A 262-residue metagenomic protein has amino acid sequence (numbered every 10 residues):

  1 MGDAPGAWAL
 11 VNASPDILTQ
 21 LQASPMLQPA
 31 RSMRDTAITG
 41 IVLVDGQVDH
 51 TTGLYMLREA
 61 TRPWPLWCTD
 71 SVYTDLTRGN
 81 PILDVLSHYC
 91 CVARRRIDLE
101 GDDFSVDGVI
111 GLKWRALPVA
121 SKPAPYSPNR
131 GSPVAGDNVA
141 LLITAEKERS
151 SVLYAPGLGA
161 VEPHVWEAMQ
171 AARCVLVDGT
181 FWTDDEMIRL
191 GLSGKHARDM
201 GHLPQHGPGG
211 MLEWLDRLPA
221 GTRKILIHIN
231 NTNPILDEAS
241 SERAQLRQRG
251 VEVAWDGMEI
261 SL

Functional and structural regions predicted by a protein language model:
M1-M26, A30-S32, I97-A168, D256-L262: Core dinuclear metal-dependent hydrolase active-site scaffold
G2-C68: Active-site metal-binding motif and surrounding structural segment of the metallo-beta-lactamase
L10-S14, A37-D49, C68-T69, L153-L158 (+3 more regions): Active-site neighborhood of phospho(di)ester-bond hydrolases with catalytic His/Asp-centered motifs
T36, C90, I110-L112, Q170 (+1 more regions): Structured loop/turn residues at beta-strand edges in well-structured enzyme cores
D49, L57-R96: Long, hydrophobic, well-ordered secondary-structure blocks that form the structural core and pocket-lining surfaces
T51, K122-P125, T183-I188: Short acidic/His/Gly/Ser-rich catalytic and metal-binding motifs that mark active-site loops of diverse hydrolases
V92-R94, W114, V251: Generic structural signal for residues in well-ordered beta-strands
G136-N138, R149-S151, G159-G257: Cap/insert and terminal regions of metallo-dependent hydrolase folds
